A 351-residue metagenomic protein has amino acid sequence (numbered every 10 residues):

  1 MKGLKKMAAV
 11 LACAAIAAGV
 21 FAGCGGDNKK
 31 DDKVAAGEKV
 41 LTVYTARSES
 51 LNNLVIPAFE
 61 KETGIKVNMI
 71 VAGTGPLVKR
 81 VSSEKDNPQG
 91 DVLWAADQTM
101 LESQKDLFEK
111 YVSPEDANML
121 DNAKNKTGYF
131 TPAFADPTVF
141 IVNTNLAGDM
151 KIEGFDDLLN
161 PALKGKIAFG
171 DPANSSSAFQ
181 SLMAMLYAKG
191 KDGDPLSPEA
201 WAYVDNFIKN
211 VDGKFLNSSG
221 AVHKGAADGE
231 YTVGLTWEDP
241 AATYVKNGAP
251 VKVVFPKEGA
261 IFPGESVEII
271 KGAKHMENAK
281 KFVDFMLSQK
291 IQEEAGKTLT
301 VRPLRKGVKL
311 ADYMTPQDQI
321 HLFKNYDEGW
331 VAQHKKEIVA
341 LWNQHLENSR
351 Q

Functional and structural regions predicted by a protein language model:
M1-V40, S349-Q351: Short, low-complexity disordered leader/linker segments with a strong preference for bacterial N-terminal type II
L41, T45-K66: Short, polar/charged alpha-helical segment
T45-N52, A72-P76, S82, P88-E230: Extracytoplasmic ligand-binding site segments that recognize negatively charged/polar headgroups
T99-S103, A227, T232-P250: A ligand-binding cleft/hinge motif common to bilobed small-molecule-binding domains
E109-A117, F130-T131, D156-L159, A249-I261 (+2 more regions): Short beta-strand->loop
D136, Y203-I208, F215, V245-K271: Periplasmic-binding protein-like
A260, E265, I270-N325: Mature extracytoplasmic/periplasmic domains
D312-Q351: Extracellular/periplasmic bilobal clamshell ligand-binding domains
